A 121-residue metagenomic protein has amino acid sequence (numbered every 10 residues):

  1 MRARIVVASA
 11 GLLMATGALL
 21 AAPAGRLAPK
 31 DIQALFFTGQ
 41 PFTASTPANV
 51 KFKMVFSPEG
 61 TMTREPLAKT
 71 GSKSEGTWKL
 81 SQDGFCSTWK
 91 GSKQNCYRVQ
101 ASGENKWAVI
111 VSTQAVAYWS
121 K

Functional and structural regions predicted by a protein language model:
M1-R4: Positively charged n-region of N-terminal signal peptides that target proteins for export
V6-A8, A68: General helical structural elements
A8-G17: Bacterial N-terminal signal peptides
A18-K121: Lipid interaction determinants
